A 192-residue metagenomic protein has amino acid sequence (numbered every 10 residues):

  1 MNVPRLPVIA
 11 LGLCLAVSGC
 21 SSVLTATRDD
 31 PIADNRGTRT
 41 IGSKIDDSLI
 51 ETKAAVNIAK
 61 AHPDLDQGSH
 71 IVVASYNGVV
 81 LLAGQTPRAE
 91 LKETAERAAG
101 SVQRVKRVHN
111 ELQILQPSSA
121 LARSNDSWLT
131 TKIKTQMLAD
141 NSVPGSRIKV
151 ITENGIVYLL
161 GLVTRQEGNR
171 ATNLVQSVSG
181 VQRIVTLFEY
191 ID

Functional and structural regions predicted by a protein language model:
N2-L15, G19-D192: N-terminal targeting leaders
